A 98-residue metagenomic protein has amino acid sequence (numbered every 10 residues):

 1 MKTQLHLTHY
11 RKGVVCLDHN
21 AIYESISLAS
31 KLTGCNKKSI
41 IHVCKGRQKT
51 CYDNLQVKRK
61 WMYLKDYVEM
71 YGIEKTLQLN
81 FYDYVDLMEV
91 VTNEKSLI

Functional and structural regions predicted by a protein language model:
M1-A21, G46-C51, L55-K58, M62-I98: Secondary-structure boundary/linker elements at domain or insertion junctions
S25: Short beta-strand-centered aromatic/proline hotspots
L28-S30: Short alpha-helical "recognition helix" segments of helix-turn-helix
N36-S39: Short coil turns linking two alpha-helices in DNA-binding domains
H42-V43: Residues in the recognition helix of alpha-helical DNA-binding motifs
